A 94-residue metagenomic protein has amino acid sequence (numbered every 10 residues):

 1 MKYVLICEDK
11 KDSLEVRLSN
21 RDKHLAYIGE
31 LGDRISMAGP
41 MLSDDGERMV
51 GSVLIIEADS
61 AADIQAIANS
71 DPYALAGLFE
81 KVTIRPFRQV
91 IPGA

Functional and structural regions predicted by a protein language model:
M1-A94: Conserved, structured core segments of small domains
